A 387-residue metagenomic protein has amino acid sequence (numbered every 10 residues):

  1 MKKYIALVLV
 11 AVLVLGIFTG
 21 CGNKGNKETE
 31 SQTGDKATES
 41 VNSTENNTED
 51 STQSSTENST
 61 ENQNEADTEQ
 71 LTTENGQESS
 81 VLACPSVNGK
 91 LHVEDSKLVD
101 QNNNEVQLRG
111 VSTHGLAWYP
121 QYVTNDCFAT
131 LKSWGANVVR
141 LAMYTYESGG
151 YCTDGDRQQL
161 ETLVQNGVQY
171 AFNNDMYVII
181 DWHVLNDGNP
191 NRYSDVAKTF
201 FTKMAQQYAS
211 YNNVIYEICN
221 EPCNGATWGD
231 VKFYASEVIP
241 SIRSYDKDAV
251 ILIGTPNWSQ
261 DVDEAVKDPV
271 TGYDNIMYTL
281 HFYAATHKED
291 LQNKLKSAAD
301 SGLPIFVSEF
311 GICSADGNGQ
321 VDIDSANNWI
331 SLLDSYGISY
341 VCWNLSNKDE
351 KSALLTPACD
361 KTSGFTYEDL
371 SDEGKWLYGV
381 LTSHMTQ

Functional and structural regions predicted by a protein language model:
M1-V10: Positively charged n-region of N-terminal signal peptides that target proteins for export
G16-G20: C-terminal motif of bacterial Sec signal peptides marking the signal peptidase cleavage site
G25-C84: N-terminal, intrinsically disordered, polar/charged segments of Gram-positive cell-envelope systems that serve as
E65-V138, D154, K375, S383: N-terminal carbohydrate-binding accessory modules
K90-L91, G115, P120, N137 (+4 more regions): Extracellular glycoside hydrolase catalytic/binding regions
S112, T145, W182-N186, N220-P222 (+1 more regions): Short, histidine-centered active-site or binding-site loop motifs used for metal coordination, general acid-base
V123-D187, S194-T199, K203, I242-Y245 (+1 more regions): Aromatic-lined substrate-binding rim segments of carbohydrate-active enzymes
